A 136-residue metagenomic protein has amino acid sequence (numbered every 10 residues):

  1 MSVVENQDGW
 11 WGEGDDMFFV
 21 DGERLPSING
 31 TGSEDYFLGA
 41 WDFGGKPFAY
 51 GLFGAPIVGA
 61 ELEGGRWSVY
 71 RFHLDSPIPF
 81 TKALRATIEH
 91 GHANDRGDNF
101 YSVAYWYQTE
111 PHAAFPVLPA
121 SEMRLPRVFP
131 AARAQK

Functional and structural regions predicted by a protein language model:
M1-K136: Beta-strand-centric surfaces of beta-sandwich/beta-rich domains
